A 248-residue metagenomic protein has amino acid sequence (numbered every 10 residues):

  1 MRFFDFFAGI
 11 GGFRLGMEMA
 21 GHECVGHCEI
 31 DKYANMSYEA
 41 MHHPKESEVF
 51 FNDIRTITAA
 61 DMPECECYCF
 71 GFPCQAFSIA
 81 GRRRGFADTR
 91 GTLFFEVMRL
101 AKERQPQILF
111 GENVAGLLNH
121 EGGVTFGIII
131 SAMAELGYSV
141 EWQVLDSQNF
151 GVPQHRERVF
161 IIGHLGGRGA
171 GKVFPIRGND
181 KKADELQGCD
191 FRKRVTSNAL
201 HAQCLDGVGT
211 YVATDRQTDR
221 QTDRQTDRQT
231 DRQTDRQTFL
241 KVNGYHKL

Functional and structural regions predicted by a protein language model:
R2-A134: Core alpha/beta nucleotide-donor-binding catalytic domains of modification enzymes
F51, A115, G137-N149: Conserved S-adenosyl-L-methionine
A59-A60, F150-Q154: Acidic pyrophosphate-coordinating catalytic loop
C69, W142-V144, R158-I162: Conserved hydrophobic/aromatic beta-strand scaffold that supports enzyme active sites
I130-V144, L165-G167: A SAM-dependent methyltransferase catalytic signature shared across enzymes that methylate proteins
V152-R216, R220: Flexible, glycine-/basic-rich loop-and-beta segments that form/coincide with the SAM-dependent methyltransferase
D215, Q221-L248: Short "domain-exit" segments at the C-terminal end of structured domains
